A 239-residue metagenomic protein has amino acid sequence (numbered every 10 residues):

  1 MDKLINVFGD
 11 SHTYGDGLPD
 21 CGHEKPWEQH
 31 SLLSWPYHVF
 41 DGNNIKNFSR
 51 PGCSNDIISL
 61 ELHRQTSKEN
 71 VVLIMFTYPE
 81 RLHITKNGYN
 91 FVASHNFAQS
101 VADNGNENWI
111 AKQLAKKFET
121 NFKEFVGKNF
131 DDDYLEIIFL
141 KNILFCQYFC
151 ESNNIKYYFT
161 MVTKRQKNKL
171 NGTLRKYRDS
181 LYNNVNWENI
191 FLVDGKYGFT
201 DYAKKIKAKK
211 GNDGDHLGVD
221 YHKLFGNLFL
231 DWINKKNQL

Functional and structural regions predicted by a protein language model:
M1-T66, G218, L224, I233: Serine-esterase "nucleophile elbow" of acetyl-processing enzymes
H63-K223, N227-L239: Alpha-helical cap/lid subdomain in secreted, periplasmic, or secretory-pathway luminal O-acyl-processing enzymes
